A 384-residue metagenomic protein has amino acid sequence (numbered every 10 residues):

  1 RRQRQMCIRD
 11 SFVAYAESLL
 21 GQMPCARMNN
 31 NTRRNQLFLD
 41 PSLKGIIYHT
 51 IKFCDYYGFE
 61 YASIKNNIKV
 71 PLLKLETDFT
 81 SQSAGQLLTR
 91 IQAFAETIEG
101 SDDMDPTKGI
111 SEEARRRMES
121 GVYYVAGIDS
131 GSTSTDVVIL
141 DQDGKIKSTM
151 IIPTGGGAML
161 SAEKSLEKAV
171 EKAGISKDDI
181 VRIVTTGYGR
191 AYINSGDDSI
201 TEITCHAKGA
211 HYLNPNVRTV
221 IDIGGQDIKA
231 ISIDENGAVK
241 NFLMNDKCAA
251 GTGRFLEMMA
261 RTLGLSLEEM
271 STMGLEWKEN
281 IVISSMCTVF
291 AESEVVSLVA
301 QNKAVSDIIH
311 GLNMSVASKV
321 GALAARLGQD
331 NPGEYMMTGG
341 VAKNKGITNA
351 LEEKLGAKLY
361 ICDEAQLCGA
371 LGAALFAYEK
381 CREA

Functional and structural regions predicted by a protein language model:
Q3-I8: Short, small-residue-biased leader/transition segments that mark boundaries at the very start of proteins
L72-E76, E202-I203, E352-L371: Conserved phosphate-binding/catalytic loops in two-lobed NTP-binding clefts
R117-D143, V217-G237: Gly/Thr-rich phosphate-binding beta-strand-loop-beta motif of the actin/hexokinase/Hsp70
G127-L160, K164, K168, V239-F242 (+1 more regions): Short glycine-rich, Thr/Ser-proximal phosphate-binding strand/loop in the N-terminal lobe of ATP-dependent enzymes
G155-A158, E235-E279, L375: Glycine-rich phosphate-binding loop plus the immediately following alpha-helix
Y188, G328-K354, A365-G369: Glycine-rich phosphate-binding loops at beta-strand->alpha-helix junctions
G253-L256, C362-A384: Glycine-rich phosphate-binding/hydrolytic loop that grips phosphoryl groups
S293-A324, Q366: Adenine-nucleotide phosphate-binding core of ATP-dependent small-molecule kinases
